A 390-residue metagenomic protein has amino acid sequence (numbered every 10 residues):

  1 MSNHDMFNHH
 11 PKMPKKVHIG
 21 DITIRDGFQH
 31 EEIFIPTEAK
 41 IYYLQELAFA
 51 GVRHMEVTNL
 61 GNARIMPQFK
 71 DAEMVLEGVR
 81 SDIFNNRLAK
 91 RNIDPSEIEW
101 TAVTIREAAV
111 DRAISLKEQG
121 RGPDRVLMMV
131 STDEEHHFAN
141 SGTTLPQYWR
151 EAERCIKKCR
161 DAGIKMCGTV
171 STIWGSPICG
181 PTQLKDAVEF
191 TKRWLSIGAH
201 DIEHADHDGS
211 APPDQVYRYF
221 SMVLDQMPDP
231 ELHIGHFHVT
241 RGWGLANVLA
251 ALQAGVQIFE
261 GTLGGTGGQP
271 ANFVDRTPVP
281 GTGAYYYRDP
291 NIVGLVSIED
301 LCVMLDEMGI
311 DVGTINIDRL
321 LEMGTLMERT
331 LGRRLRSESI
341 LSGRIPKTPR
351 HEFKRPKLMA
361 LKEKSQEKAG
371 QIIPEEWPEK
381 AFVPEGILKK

Functional and structural regions predicted by a protein language model:
S2-K390: Catalytic cores and adjacent flexible loops of soluble metabolic enzymes that perform enolate/carbanion chemistry on
